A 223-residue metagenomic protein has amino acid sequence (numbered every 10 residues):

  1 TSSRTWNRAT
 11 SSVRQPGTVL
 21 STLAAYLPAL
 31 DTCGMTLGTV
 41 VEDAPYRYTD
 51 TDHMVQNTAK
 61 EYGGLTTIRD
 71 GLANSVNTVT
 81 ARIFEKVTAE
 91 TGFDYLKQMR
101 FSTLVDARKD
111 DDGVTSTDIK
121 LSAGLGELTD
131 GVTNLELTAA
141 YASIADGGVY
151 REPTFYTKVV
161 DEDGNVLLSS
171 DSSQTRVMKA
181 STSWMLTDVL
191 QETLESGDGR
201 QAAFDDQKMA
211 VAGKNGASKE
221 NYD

Functional and structural regions predicted by a protein language model:
T1-T10, G131-D223: A penicillin-recognizing enzyme superfamily signal
S2, Q15, Y46-Y48, T66 (+6 more regions): Solvent-exposed loop/turn segments at secondary-structure junctions within structured extracellular/periplasmic domains
S2-R4, L30-T39, S102-L104, D146-R151: Secondary-structure transition/capping motifs at alpha-helix termini and the adjoining loop/turn into the next element
S11-T22, L125-V132: Gly/Ser-rich catalytic serine loop of serine hydrolases
Q15-V41, G71, A139-I144, L186: Active-site SXXK
M35-G92, K120, Y150, E162-E192: Conserved catalytic neighborhood of penicillin-recognizing serine enzymes
G38-T39, L104-D118, S122, R151-Y156 (+1 more regions): Surface-exposed patches in mature extracellular/periplasmic domains of secreted proteins
M54-N57, T88-A139: Mid-domain, small-residue-enriched loop/turn segments at the edges of structured enzyme/sensor domains
